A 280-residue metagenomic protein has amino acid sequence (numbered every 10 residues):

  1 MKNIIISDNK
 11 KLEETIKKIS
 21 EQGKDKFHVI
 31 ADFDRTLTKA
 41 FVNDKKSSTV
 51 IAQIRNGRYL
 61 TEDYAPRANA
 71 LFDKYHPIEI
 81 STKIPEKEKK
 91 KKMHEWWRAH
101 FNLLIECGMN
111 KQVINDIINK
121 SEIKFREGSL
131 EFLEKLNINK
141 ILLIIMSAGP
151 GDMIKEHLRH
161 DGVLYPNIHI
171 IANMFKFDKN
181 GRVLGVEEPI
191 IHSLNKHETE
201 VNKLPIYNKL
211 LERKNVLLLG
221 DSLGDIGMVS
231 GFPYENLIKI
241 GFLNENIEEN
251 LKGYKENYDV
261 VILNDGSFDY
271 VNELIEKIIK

Functional and structural regions predicted by a protein language model:
M1-K179, Y258-D259: Alpha-helical substrate-recognition element adjacent to the catalytic core
M1-K2, L12, K120-I144, G149-K280: C-terminal cap/substrate-recognition subdomain and adjoining C-terminal extension of metal-dependent phosphatase-like
